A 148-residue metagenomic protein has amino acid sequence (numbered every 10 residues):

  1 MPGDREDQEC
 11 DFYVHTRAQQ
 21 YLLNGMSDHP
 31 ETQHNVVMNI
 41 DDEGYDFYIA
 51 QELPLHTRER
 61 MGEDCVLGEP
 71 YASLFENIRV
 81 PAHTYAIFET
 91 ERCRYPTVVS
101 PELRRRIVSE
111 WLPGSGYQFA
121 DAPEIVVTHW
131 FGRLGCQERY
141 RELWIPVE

Functional and structural regions predicted by a protein language model:
M1-E148: A solvent-exposed interaction/effector surface
